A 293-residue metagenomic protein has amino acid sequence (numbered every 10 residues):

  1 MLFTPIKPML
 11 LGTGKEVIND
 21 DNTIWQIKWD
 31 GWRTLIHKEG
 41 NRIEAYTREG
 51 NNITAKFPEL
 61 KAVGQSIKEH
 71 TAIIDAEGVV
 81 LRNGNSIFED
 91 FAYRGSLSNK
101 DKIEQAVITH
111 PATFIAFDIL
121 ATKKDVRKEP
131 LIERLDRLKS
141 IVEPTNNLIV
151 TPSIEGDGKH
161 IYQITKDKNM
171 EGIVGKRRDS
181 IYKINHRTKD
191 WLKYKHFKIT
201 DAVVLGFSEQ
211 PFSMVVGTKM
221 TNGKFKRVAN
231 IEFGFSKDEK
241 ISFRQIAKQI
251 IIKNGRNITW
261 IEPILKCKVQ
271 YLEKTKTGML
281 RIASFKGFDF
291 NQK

Functional and structural regions predicted by a protein language model:
M1-K293: Catalytic cores of nucleic-acid ligases and guanylyltransferases
